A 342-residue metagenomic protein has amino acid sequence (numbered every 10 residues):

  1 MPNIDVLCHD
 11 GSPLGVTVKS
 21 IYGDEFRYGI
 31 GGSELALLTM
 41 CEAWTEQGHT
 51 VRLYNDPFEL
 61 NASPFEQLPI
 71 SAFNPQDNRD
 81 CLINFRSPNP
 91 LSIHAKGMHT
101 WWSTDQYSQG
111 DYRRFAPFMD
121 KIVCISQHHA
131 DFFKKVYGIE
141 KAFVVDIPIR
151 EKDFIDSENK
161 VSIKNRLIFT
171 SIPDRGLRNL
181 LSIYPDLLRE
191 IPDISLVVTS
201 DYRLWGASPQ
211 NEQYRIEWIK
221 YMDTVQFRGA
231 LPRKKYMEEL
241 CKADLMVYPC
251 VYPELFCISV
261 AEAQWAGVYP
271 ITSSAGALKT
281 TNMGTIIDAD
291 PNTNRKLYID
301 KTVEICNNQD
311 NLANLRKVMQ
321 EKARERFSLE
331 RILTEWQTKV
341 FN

Functional and structural regions predicted by a protein language model:
L35, T39, T293, N307-F341: A charged, aromatic-enriched C-terminal amphipathic alpha-helix characteristic of glycosyltransferases across folds
R52-D120, C124-D131: Extended catalytic core of nucleotide-activated donor transferases of GT-like folds
G110-D111, K134-K135, F143-K164: Acidic anion/phosphate-binding donor-loop and adjacent secondary structure in glycosyltransferase catalytic cores
E158-G176, L181, V197: Conserved donor-binding/catalytic core segment of Leloir-type glycosyltransferases
Q210-M237: Nucleotide-activated donor-binding/catalytic signature segment of Leloir-type glycosyltransferases, i.e., the conserved
C241-L255: Acidic donor-binding loop of glycosyltransferase active sites
Y269-T272: Short hydrophobic beta-strand element within catalytic cores of glycosyltransferases and related nucleotide-activated
K279-E304: Change "using UDP/GDP/dTDP sugars" to "using nucleotide sugars
